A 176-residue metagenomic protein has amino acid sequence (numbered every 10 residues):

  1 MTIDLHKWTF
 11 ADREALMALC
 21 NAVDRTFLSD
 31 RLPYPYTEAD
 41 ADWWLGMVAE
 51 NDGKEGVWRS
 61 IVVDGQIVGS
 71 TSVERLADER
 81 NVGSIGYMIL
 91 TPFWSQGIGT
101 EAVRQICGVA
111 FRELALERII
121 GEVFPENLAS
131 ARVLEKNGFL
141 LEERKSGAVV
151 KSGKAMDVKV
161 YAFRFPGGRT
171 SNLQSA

Functional and structural regions predicted by a protein language model:
M1-T26, I61-A176: Acyl-donor (CoA/ACP) binding surface of acyl/acetyltransferases
D4, A39-D40, K54, L90: Acidic, low-complexity intrinsically disordered regions
F10, P35-E38, E55, E79: Generic alpha-helical scaffold signal
D24-G46: Conserved GNAT-fold acetyl-CoA-binding loop/helix
G46-S60, G69: A short helix-loop-beta-strand connector motif used in the catalytic cores of GNAT acetyltransferases and, in some
